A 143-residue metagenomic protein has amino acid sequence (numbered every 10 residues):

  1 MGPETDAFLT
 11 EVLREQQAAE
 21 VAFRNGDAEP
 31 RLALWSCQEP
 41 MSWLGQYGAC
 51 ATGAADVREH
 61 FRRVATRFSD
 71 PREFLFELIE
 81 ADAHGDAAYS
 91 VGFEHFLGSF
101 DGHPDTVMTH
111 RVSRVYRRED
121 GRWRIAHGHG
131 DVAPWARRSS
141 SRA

Functional and structural regions predicted by a protein language model:
M1-S36, M41-A143: A beta-strand edge to alpha-helix "cap/lid" segment located at domain peripheries
